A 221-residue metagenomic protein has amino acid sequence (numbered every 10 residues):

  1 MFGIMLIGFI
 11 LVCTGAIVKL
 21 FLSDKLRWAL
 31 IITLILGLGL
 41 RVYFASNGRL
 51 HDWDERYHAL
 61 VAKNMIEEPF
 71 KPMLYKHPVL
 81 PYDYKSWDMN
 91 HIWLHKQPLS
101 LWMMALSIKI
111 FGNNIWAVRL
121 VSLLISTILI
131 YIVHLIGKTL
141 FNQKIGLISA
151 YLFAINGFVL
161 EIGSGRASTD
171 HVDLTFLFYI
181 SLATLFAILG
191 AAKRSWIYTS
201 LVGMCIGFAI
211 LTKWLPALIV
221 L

Functional and structural regions predicted by a protein language model:
F2, Q97-A105, I110-I128, A150 (+2 more regions): Loop-to-helix entry region of an early transmembrane alpha helix in multi-pass inner-membrane enzymes
C13-K19, W116, L120-F141, L182-F186: Transmembrane-helix motifs of polytopic, lipid-linked glycan transferases
I17-E55, K63, E67-F70, I155-F158: Transmembrane signal-anchor helices characteristic of membrane glycosylation enzymes that use polyprenol
W28, V133-F158, L177-F178, R194-I197: Transmembrane-helix signature of polytopic, membrane-embedded enzymes that assemble or transfer cell-envelope glycans
G37, S149-F158, L185, I206 (+1 more regions): Short helix- or helix-capping micro-motifs that position conserved polar/aromatic residues at function-defining sites
N47-V61, P69-Y84, H91-M103, N113-W116 (+1 more regions): Extracytoplasmic catalytic/substrate-binding loops of multi-pass membrane glycan-assembly enzymes
K144, S181-T199, A209: Membrane-interface transmembrane helices that cradle and orient dolichyl/undecaprenyl
S200-M204, L215-L221: Transmembrane-embedded, aromatic-rich helix segments that form part of the hydrophobic channel/pocket engaging
